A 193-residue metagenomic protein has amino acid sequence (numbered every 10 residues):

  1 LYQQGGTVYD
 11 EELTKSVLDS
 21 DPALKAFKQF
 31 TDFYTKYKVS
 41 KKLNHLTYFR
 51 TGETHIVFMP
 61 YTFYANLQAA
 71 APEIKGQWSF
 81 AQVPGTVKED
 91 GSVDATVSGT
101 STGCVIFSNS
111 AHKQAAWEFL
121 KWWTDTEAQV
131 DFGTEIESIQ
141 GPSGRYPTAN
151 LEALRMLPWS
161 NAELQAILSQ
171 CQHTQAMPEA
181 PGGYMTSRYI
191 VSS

Functional and structural regions predicted by a protein language model:
L1-K15, T54-I56: Extracytoplasmic/periplasmic solute-binding protein
L1-V8, Y34-Y37, Y61, A71 (+1 more regions): A generic secondary-structure signal for well-formed alpha-helical elements
Y2-G5, K28-T31, V191: Amphipathic, well-packed alpha-helical segments that form the structural scaffold of globular domains
E11-K42, V83: Glycine-centered hinge/linker elements that transmit conformational signals in sensory and ligand-binding systems
S20-F27, P60, S160, G183 (+1 more regions): A structural signal for well-ordered alpha-helical scaffolds and beta->alpha junctions
N44-V57, S192: Short helices/loops that flank or line small-molecule/ion binding pockets
H55-P60, S79-A81: Paired acidic/hydrophobic, glycine-rich loop segments that form the ligand-binding mouth/hinge of periplasmic-binding
Y64-I74, P84-S192: C-terminal lobe and pocket-closing loops of periplasmic/extracytoplasmic Venus-flytrap solute-binding proteins
